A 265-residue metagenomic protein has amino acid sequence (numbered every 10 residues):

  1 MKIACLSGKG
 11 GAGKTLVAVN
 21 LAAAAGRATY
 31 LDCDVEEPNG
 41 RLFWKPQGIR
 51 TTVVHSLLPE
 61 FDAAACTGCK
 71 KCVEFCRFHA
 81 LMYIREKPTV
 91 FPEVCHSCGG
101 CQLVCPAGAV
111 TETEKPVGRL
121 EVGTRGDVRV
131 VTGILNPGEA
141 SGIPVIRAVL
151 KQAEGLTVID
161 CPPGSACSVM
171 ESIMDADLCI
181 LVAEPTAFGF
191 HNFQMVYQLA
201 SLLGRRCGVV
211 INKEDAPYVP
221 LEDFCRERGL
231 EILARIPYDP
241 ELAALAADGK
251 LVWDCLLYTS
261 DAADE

Functional and structural regions predicted by a protein language model:
M1-A24: Walker A (P-loop) phosphate-binding motif
A28-N39: Short beta-strand-centered segment that lines the nucleotide-binding/catalytic pocket of NTP-utilizing
P38-H55, G123: P-loop NTPase switch/communication element
E60-H79, T89-A109: Cysteine-centered iron-sulfur cluster-binding motifs in ferredoxin-type domains/subunits of redox enzymes
E114-V122, I143-P144, A148-R235, A244: Conserved catalytic-core segment of NTP-binding enzymes
I134-E139: Flexible beta-alpha connector loops of hexameric P-loop NTPases
K250-D254: C-terminal boundary of histidine-terminating zinc-finger modules
Y258-E265: Conserved small/polar residues in nucleotide/adenosyl-binding loops
